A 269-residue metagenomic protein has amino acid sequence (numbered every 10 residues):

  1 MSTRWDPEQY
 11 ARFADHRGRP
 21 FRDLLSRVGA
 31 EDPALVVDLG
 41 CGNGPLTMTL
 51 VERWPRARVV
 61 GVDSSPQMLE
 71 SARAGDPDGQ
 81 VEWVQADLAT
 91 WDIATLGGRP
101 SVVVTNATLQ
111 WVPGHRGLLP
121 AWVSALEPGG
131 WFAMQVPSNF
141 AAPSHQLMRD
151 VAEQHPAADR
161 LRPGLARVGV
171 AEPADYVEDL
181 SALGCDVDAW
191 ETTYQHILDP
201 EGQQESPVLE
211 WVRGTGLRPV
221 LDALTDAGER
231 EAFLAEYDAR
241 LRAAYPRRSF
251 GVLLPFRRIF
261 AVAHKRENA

Functional and structural regions predicted by a protein language model:
S2-G18: Class I SAM-dependent methyltransferase Rossmann-like catalytic core, especially the SAM/SAH-binding loop
W5, D188-R248: C-terminal helical/coil "lid" or tail adjacent to the Rossmann-like core of SAM-dependent
H16-L35, T49: Conserved alpha-helix/loop element of class I SAM-dependent methyltransferases that forms part of the SAM/SAH-binding
L35-I93: Class I SAM-dependent methyltransferase SAM/SAH-binding core
I93-V103: A short acidic, Gly/Pro-enriched loop at the edge of an enzyme's catalytic core that lines a small-molecule cofactor
S101-H115, S138: A short SAM/SAH-binding and catalytic strip from SAM-dependent methyltransferases
V112-P113, L126-P128: Helix-to-beta-strand junctions that scaffold the AdoMet/dcAdoMet cofactor pocket in Class I SAM-dependent enzymes
R116, W131-G202, L224: Conserved catalytic/acceptor-binding region of the Class I
